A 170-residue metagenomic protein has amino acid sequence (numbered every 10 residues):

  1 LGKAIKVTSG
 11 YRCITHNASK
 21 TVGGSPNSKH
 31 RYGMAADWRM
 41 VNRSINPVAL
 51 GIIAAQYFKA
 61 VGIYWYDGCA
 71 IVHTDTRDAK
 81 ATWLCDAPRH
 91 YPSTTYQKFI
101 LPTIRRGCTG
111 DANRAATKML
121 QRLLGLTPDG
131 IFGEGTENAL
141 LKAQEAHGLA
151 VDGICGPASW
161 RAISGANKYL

Functional and structural regions predicted by a protein language model:
L1-A4, Y57-K59, L124-P128: Short glycine/proline-enriched coil/turn segments at helix->beta-strand junctions
L1-G23: Extended, low-complexity, intrinsically disordered C-terminal regulatory tails of eukaryotic serine/threonine kinases
S9-C13, I63-C69, G130-G133: Acidic carboxylate-rich catalytic motifs and surrounding loops in phosphoryl-/glycosyl-chemistry enzymes
S9-Y11, M40-N42, D78, F132 (+1 more regions): A mature extracytoplasmic/lumenal domain signature
P26-A36, M40-I104, A116, R161: Catalytic cores and adjacent binding grooves of peptidoglycan-active enzymes
I104-G165: Short acidic, glycine/serine/threonine-rich helix-capping segments at coil-helix boundaries
Y169-L170: C-terminal extensions
